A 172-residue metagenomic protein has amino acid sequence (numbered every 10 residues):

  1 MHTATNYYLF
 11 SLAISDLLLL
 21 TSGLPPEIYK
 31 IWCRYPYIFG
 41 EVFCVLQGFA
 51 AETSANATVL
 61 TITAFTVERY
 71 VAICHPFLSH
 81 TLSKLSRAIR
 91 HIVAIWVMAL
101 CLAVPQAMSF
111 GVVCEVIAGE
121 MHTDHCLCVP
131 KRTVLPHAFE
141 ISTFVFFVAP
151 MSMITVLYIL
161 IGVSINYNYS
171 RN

Functional and structural regions predicted by a protein language model:
M1-Y7, R69-H91, T155, I159-N172: Intracellular signaling interfaces of 7-transmembrane GPCRs
A4-V67, V71-L85: Extracellular TM2-ECL1-early TM3 structural module of rhodopsin-like
Y8, I62, A88-V93, E140-I141: Hydrophobic alpha-helical transmembrane segments
L9-A13, W96, T143: Transmembrane helix-bundle signature of multi-pass membrane transporters/permeases
D16, L46, E68, V97 (+2 more regions): Generic structural signal for small/hydrophobic residues in well-ordered secondary structure, especially within
T21, A57, V93, V97-V104 (+2 more regions): Generic alpha-helical transmembrane segments of integral inner-membrane proteins, especially permease/transport modules
Y29, T61, V71, L102-S109 (+1 more regions): Residue-level signal for alpha-helical transmembrane segments in multi-pass membrane proteins
I31-F49, T53, T81, S86 (+1 more regions): Loop architecture of class A 7-transmembrane GPCRs
